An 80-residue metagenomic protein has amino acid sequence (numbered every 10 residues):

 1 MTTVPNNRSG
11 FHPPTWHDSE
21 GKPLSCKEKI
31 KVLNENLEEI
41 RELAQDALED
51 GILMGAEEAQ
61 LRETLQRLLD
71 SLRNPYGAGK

Functional and structural regions predicted by a protein language model:
M1, A78-K80: Short intrinsically disordered terminal tails
T3-R41, Q45, P75: N-terminal acidic leader/helix
N36-I52, R62-Q66: An amphipathic alpha-helical micro-motif enriched in hydrophobic residues with embedded/adjacent acidic residues
I52-A78: Short, compact, well-ordered microdomains
